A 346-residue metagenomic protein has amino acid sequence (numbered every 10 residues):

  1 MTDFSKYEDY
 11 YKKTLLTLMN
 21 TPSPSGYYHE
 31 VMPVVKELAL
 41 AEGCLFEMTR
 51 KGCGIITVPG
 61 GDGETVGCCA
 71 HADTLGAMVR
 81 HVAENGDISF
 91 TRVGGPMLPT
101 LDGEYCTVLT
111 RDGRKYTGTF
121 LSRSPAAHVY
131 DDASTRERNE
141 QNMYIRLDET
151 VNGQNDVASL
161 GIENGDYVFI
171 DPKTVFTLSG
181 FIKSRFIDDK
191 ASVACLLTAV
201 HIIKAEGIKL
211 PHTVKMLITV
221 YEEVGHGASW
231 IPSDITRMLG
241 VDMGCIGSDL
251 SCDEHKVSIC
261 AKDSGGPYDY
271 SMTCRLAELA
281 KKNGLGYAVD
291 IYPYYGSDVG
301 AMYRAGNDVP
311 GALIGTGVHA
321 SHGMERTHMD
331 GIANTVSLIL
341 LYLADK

Functional and structural regions predicted by a protein language model:
M1-K346: N-terminal hydrophobic/helix-forming segments and targeting peptides
